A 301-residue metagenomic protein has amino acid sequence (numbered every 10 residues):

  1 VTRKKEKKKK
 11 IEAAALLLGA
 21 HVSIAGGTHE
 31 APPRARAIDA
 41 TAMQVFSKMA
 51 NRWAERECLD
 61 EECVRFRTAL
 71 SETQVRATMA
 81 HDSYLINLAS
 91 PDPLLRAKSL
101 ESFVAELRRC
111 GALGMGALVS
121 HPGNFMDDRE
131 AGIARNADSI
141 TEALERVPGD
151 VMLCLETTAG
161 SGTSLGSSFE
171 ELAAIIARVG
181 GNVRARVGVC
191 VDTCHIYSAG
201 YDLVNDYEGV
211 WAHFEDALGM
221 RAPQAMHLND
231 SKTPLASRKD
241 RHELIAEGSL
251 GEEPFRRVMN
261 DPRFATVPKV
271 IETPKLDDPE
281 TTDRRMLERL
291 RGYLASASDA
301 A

Functional and structural regions predicted by a protein language model:
V1-D82, I86, S90-A105, S296-A301: N-terminal pre-domain/capping segments
R3-K4, A173-A301: Histidine-acidic metal/acid-base catalytic patches
I11-A13, P33-A40, C58-M79, A105-G114 (+4 more regions): Acidic (Asp/Glu)-rich catalytic clusters
H21-A25, K48-A50, D82-L85, G123-F125 (+4 more regions): Active-site beta-loop-alpha junctions enriched in small/polar residues
I24-E30, A50-E61, L88-A89, F125-D128 (+3 more regions): Acidic-and-aromatic substrate-binding clefts and catalytic sites of carbohydrate-active enzymes
A35, H81, S99, C110 (+5 more regions): Conserved, mostly hydrophobic/aromatic
L59-V64, L100-F103, I133-D138, S168-L172 (+2 more regions): Charged helix-capping and loop-helix junction motifs
E72, L88-G188: Active-site acidic/histidine proton-transfer and metal-coordination neighborhood in alpha/beta enzyme cores
